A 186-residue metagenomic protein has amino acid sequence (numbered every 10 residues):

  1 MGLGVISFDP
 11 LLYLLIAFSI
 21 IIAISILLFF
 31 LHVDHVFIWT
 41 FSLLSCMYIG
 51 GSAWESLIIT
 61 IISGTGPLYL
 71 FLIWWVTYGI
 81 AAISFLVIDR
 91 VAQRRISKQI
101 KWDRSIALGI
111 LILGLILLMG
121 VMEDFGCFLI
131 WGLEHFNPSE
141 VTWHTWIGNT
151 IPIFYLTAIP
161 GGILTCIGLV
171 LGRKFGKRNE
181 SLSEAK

Functional and structural regions predicted by a protein language model:
M1-E184: Aromatic-rich, lipid-facing transmembrane alpha helices and their immediate juxtamembrane interface loops in integral
